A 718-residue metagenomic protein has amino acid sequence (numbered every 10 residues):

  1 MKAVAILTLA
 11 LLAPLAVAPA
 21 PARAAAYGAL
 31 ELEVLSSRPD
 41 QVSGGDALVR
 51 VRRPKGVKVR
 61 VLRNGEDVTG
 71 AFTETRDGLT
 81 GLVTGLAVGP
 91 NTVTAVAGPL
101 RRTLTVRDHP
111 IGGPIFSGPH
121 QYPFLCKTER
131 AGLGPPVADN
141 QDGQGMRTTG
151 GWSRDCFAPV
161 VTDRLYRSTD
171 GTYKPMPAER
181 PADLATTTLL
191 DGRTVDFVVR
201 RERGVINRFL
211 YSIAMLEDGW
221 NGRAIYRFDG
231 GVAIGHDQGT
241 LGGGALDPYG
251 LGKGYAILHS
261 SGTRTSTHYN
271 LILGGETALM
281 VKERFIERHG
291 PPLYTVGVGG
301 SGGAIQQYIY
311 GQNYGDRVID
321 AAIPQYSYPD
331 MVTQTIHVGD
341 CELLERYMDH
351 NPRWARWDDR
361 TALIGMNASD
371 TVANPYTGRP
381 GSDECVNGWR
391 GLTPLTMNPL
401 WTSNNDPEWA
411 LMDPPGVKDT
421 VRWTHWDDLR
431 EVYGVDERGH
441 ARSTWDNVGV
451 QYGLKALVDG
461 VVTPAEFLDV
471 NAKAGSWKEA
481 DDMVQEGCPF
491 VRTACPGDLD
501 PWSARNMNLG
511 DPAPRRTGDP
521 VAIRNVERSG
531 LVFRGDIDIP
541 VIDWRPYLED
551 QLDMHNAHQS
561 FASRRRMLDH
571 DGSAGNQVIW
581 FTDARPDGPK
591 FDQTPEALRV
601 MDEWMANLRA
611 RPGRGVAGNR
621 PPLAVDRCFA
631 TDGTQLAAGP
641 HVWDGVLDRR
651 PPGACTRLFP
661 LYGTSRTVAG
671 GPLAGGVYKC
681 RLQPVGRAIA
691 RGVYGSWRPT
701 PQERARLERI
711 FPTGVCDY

Functional and structural regions predicted by a protein language model:
K2-A24: Secretory targeting and sorting signals
A26-Y718: C-terminal His-loop and adjacent cap/lid subdomain of alpha/beta-hydrolase
